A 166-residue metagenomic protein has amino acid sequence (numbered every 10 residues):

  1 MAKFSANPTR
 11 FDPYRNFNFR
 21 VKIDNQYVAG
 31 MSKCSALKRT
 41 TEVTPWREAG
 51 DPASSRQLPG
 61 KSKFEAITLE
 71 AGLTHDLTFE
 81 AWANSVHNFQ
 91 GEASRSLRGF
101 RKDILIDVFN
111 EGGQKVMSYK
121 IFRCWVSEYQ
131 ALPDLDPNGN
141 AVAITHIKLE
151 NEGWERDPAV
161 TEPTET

Functional and structural regions predicted by a protein language model:
M1-T166: Glycine-rich, low-complexity intrinsically disordered segments
